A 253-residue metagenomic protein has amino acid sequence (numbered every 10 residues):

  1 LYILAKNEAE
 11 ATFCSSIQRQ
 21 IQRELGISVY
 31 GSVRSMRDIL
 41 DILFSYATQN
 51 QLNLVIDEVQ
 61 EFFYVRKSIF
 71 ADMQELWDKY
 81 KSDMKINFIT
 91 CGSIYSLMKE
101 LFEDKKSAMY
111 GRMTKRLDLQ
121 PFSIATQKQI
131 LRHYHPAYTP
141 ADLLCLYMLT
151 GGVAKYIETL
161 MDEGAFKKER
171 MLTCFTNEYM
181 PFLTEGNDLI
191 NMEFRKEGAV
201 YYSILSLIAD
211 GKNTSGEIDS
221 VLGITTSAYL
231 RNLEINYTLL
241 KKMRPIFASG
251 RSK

Functional and structural regions predicted by a protein language model:
L1-K253: Phosphate-binding site recognition
